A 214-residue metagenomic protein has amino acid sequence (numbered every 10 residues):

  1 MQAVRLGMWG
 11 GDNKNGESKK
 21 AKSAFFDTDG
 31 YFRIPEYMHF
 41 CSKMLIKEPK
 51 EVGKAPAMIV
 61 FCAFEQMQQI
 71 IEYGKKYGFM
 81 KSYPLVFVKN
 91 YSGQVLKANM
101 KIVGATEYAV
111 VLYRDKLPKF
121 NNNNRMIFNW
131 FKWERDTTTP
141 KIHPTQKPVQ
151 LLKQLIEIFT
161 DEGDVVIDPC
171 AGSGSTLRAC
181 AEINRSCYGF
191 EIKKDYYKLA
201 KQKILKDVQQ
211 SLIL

Functional and structural regions predicted by a protein language model:
M1-G189, K193-Y197: Core catalytic lobe of class I
A200-K201: Conserved SAM-binding loop
L205-L214: Class I S-adenosyl-L-methionine-dependent methyltransferase module
